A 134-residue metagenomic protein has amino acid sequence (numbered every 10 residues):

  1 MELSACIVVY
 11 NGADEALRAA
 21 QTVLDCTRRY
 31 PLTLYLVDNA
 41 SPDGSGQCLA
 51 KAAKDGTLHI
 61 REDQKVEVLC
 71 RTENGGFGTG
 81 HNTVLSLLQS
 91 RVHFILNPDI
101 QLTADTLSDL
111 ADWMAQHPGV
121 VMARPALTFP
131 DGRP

Functional and structural regions predicted by a protein language model:
E2-I7, V23, L32-V37: Hydrophobic targeting segments
G12-C26: Short, well-formed alpha-helical segments that are part of the catalytic scaffolds of diverse glycosyltransferases
T22, D38-L49: A conserved acidic beta->alpha catalytic loop
P31-A40, E67-R71: Short beta-strand/loop segment that forms part of the nucleotide-sugar
C70-L88: Glycine-rich, basic loop-to-helix element that forms the pyrophosphate-binding segment of sugar-nucleotide handling
H93: Short aromatic/hydrophobic "clamp" motif used to bind/position activated sugar donors
N97-Q101: The conserved acidic donor/metal-binding loop of glycosyltransferases
D105-P134: Conserved donor NDP-sugar-binding/catalytic core segment of glycosyltransferases
